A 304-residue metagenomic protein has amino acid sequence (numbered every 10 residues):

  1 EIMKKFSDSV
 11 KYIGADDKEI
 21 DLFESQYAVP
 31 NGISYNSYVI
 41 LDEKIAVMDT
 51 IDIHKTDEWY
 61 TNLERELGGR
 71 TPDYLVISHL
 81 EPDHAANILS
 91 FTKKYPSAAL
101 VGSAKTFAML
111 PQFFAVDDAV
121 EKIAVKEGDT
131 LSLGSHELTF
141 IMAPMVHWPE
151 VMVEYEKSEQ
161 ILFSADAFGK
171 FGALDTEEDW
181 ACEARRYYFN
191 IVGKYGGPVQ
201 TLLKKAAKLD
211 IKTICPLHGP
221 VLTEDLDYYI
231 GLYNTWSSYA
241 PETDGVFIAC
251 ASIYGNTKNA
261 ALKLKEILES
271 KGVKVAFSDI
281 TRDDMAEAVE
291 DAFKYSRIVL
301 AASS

Functional and structural regions predicted by a protein language model:
K4-D8, G102-V151, Y195-T201: Metallo-beta-lactamase
K4-L63, V153-E156, Q160-S164, V246 (+1 more regions): Conserved beta-strand hairpin/beta-sheet module of binuclear metal-dependent hydrolase folds, prominently
I13, S164, L217, A249-A251 (+1 more regions): Short hydrophobic segments within beta-strands
E43, H54-V101: Active-site metal-binding motif and surrounding structural segment of the metallo-beta-lactamase
M48-T50, P72-L80, L100-S103, L162-D166 (+1 more regions): Active-site neighborhood of phospho(di)ester-bond hydrolases with catalytic His/Asp-centered motifs
E64, T130-L133, E287-A292: Short amphipathic alpha-helix with an adjacent loop that forms part of the alpha/beta core around
E137-E224: Metallo-beta-lactamase
D225-S304: N-terminal beta1-alpha1-beta2 submodule of the flavodoxin-like/Rossmannoid cofactor-binding fold
